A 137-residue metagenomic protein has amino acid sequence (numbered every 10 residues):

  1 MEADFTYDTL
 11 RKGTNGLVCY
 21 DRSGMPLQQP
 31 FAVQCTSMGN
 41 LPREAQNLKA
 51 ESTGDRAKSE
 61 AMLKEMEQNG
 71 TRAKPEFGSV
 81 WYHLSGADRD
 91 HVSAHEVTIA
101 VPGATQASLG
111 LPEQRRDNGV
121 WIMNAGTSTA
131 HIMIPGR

Functional and structural regions predicted by a protein language model:
M1-R137: Primary mode marks residue(s) on the alpha4-beta5-alpha5 output face of response regulator receiver
